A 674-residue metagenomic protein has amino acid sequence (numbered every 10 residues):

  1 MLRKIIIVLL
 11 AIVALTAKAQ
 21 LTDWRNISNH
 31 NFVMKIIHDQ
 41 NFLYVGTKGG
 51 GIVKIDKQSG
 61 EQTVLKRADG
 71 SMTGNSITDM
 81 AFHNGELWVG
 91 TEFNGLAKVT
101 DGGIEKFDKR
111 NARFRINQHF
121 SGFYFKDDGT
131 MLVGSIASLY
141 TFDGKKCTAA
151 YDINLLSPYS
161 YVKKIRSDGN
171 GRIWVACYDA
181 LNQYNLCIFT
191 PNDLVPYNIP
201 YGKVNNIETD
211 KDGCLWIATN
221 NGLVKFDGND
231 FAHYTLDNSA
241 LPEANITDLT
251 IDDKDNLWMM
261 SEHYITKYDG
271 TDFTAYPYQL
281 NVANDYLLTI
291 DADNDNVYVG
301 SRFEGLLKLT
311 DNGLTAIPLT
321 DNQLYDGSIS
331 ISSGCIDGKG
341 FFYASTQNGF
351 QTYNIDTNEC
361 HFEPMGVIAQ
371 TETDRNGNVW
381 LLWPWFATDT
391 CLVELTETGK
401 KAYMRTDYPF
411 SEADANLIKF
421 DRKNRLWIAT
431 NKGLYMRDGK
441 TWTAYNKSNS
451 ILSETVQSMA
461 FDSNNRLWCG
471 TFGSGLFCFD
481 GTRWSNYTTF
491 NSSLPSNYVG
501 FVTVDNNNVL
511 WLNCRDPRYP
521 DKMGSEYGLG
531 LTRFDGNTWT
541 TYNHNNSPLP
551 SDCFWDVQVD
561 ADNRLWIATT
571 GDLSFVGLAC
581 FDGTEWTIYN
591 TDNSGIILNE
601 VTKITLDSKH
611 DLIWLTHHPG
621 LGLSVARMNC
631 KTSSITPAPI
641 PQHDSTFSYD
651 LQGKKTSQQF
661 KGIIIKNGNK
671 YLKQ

Functional and structural regions predicted by a protein language model:
M1-K4: Positively charged n-region of N-terminal signal peptides that target proteins for export
L10-K18: Hydrophobic h-region of N-terminal signal peptides that target proteins for export in Gram-negative bacteria
A19-S634: Carboxylate-rich, polar loop motifs that coordinate divalent cations or form catalytic acidic clusters
C147, T656, Y671-L672: Short, isolated positions in well-ordered beta-strands
A626-K655: Residue-level detector of functionally pivotal "anchor" positions at catalytic/ligand-binding pockets or at interdomain
K655-G662: Conserved beta-loop-beta connector loops within the AMP-binding
I663-Q674: C-terminal tail/sorting-segment detector
